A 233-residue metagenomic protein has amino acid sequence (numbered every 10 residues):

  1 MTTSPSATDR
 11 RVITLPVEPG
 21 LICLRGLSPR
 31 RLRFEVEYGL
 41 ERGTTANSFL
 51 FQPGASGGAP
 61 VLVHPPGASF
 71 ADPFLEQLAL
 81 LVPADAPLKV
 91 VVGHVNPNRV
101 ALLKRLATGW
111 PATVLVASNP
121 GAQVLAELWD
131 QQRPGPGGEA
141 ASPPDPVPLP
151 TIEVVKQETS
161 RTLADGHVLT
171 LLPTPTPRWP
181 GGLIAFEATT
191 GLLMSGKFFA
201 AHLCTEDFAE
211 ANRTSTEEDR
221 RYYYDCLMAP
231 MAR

Functional and structural regions predicted by a protein language model:
T2-R11: C-terminal regulatory/interaction regions
R11-L80, I184-E187, G191-S195: Conserved beta-strand hairpin/beta-sheet module of binuclear metal-dependent hydrolase folds, prominently
P16-P19, A112-G182, P230: Metallo-beta-lactamase
A59, A68-V116: Active-site metal-binding motif and surrounding structural segment of the metallo-beta-lactamase
P65, H94, A117-G121, G196: Glycine-rich, histidine-containing beta strand-loop boundary motifs that form or position
F70, V95-V100, A122-L125, T159 (+2 more regions): Active-site environment of divalent metal-dependent phosphoester hydrolases
R105, E127-D130, C204-F208: Short acidic, glycine/serine/threonine-rich loops at helix termini
V168-R233: Metallo-beta-lactamase
